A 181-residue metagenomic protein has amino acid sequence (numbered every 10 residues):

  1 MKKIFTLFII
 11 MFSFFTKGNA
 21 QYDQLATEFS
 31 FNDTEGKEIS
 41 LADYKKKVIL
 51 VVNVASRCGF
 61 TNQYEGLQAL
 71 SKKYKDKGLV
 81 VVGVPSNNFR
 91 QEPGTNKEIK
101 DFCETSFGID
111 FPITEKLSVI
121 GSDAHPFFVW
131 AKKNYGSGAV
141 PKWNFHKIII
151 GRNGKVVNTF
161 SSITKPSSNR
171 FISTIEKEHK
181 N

Functional and structural regions predicted by a protein language model:
M1-D23: Bacterial Sec-dependent N-terminal signal peptides
N19-A42: N-terminal "domain-start" segment that seeds a small globular fold
S30, K97-N144: Short, internal strand/loop/helix patches that form the active-site neighborhood or redox-interaction surface
D33, N53-R57: Amphipathic alpha-helical repeat scaffolds
K47-V48, R57, T61-V84, E104-F107: Conserved helix-turn-beta segment immediately C-terminal to the redox Cys motif in thioredoxin-like folds
R57-C58, P85-R90, L117-V119, S162: Short histidine/acidic/glycine/proline-rich micro-motifs that form metal- and phosphate-coordinating active-site loops
P126-V129, K133-N181: Thiol-/selenol-based redox modules, centered on thioredoxin-like and closely related oxidoreductase domains
